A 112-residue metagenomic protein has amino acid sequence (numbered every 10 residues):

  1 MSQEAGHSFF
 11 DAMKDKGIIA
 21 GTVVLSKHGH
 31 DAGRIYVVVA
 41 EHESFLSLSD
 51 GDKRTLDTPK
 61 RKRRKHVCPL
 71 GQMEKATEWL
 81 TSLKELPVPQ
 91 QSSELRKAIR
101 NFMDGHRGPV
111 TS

Functional and structural regions predicted by a protein language model:
S2-A20, K27, V37-S112: Ferredoxin-like alpha/beta domains used as RNA- or RNAP-binding modules
G29-A32: Short, charged beta-turn/beta-strand-edge "cap" motif at the junction between a beta-strand and an adjacent loop
